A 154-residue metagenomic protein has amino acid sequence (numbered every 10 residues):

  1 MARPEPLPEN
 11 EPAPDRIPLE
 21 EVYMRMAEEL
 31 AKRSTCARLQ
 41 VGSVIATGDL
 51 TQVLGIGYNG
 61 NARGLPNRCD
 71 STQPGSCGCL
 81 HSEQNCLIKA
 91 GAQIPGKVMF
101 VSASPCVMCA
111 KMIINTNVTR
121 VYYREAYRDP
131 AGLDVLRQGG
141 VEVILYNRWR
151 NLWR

Functional and structural regions predicted by a protein language model:
M1-R154: Zinc-dependent deaminase catalytic domain
